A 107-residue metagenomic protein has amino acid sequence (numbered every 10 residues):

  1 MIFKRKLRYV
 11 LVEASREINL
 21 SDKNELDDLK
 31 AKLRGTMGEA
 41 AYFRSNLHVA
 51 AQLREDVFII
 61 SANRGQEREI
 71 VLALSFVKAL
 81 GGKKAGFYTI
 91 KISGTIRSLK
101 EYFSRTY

Functional and structural regions predicted by a protein language model:
M1-F3, A50: Replace "in large, NTP-powered and nucleic-acid-processing enzymes" with "in large, NTP-powered factors and other
K4-K23: Short glycine-/aliphatic-rich beta-strand segments at the starts of folded cytosolic domains
K23-F43: Short amphipathic alpha-helix segments
L33, S75-A85: A common structural junction motif
Q52-I59: The conserved glycine-aromatic submotif of the RRM
S61-R68: Helix N-cap motif at beta-to-alpha junctions
I70-A73: Hydrophobic side chains in well-ordered alpha-helices
I96-Y107: Short, low-order "capping/linker" segments at domain edges
